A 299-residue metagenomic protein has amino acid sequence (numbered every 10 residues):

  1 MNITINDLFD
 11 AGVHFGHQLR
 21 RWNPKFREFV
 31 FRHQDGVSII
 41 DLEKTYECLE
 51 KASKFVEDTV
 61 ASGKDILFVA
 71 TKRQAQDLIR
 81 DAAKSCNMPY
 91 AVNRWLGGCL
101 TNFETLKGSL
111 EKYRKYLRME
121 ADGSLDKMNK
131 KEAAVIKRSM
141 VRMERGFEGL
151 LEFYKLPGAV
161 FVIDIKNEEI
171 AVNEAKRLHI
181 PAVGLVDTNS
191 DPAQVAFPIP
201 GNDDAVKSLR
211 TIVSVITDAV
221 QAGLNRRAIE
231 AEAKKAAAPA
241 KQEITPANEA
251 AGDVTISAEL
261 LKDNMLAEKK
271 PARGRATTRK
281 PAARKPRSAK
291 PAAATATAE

Functional and structural regions predicted by a protein language model:
M1, R226-E299: Intrinsically disordered, compositionally biased charged tails
M1-K235: Ribosome large-subunit tunnel/peptidyl-transferase-proximal elements
